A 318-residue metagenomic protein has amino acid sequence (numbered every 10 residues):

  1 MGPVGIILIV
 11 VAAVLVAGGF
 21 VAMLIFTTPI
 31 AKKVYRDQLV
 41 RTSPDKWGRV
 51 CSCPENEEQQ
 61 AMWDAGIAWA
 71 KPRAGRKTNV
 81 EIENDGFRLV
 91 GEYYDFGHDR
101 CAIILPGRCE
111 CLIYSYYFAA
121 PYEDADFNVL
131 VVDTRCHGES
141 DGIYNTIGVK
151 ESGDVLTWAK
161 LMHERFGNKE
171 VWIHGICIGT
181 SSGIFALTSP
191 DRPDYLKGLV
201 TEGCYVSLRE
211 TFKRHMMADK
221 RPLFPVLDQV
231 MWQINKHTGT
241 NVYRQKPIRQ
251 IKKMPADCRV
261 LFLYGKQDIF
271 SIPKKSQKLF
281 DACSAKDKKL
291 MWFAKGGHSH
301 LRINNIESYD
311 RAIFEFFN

Functional and structural regions predicted by a protein language model:
A12-I82: An N-terminal hydrophobic leader/cap segment in hydrolases
R108-P121, T134, K274: The serine-hydrolase catalytic nucleophile loop
A119-D141: Conserved alpha/beta-hydrolase
N145-F166: Alpha/beta-hydrolase active-site loop
F185-V242: Hydrolase active-site cap/lid region
Y243, I269-K275: Conserved alpha/beta-hydrolase "acid-adjacent" motif
M254-A256, F262-Y264, D268: Short beta-strand/loop motif that positions the catalytic acidic residue of the alpha/beta-hydrolase fold
G296-E307: Catalytic histidine-centered segment of alpha/beta-hydrolase-like enzymes
